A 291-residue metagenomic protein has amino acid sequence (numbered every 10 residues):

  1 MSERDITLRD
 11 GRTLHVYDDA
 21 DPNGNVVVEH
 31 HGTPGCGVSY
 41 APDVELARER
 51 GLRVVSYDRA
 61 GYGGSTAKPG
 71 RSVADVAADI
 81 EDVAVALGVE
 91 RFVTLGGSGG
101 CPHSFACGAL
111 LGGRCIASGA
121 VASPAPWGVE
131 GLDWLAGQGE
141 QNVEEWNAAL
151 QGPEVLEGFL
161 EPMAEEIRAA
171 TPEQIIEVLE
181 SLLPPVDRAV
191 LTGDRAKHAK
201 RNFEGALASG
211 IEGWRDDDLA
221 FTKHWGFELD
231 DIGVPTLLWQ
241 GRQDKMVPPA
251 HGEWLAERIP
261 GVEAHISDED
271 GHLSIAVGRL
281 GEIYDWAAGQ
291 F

Functional and structural regions predicted by a protein language model:
R12-G64: Conserved HGGG/HGGXW glycine-rich cap/lid loop of the alpha/beta-hydrolase fold
R59-D75: Cap/lid segment of the alpha/beta-hydrolase catalytic domain
D75-V93: Conserved acidic catalytic loop of the alpha/beta-hydrolase fold
R91-W134: Conserved hydrolase catalytic core segment
Q138-F227: Alpha/beta-hydrolase
I232, L238-Q240, D244: Short beta-strand/loop motif that positions the catalytic acidic residue of the alpha/beta-hydrolase fold
K245-H251: Conserved alpha/beta-hydrolase "acid-adjacent" motif
G261-F291: Catalytic active-site module of serine/aspartate enzymes centered on a nucleophile-bearing elbow/loop
